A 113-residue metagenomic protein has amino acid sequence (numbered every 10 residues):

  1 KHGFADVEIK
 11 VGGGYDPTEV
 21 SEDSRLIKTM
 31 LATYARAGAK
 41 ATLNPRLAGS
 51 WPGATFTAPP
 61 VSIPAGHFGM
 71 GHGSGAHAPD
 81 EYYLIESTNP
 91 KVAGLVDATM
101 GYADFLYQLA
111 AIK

Functional and structural regions predicted by a protein language model:
K1-D6: Acidic-enriched catalytic cores of C-N bond-cleaving enzymes acting on peptides and small amides
V7, A58, L84-I85: Short alpha-helix boundary/capping motifs
E8-S21: Short proline/glycine- and acidic-rich turn/helix-capping motifs at secondary-structure junctions
V11-G13, K40, G75-A76: Preference for short coil/turn "hinge" residues that link or interrupt alpha-helices
T18-G69: Active-site-adjacent substrate-binding region of metalloamidase/peptidase-like peptide-processing proteins
A32, M70-K113: His/Asp/Glu-rich mid-to-C-terminal helical/loop segments that flank catalytic regions of hydrolases
